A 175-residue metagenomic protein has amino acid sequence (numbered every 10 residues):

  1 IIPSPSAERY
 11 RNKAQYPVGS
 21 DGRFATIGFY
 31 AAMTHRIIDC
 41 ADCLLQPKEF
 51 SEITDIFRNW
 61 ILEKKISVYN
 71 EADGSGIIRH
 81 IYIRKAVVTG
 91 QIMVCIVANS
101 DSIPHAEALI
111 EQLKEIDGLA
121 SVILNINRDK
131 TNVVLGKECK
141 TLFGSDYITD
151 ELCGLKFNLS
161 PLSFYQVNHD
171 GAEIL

Functional and structural regions predicted by a protein language model:
I1-L175: Accessory RNA-recognition modules of RNA-modification enzymes
